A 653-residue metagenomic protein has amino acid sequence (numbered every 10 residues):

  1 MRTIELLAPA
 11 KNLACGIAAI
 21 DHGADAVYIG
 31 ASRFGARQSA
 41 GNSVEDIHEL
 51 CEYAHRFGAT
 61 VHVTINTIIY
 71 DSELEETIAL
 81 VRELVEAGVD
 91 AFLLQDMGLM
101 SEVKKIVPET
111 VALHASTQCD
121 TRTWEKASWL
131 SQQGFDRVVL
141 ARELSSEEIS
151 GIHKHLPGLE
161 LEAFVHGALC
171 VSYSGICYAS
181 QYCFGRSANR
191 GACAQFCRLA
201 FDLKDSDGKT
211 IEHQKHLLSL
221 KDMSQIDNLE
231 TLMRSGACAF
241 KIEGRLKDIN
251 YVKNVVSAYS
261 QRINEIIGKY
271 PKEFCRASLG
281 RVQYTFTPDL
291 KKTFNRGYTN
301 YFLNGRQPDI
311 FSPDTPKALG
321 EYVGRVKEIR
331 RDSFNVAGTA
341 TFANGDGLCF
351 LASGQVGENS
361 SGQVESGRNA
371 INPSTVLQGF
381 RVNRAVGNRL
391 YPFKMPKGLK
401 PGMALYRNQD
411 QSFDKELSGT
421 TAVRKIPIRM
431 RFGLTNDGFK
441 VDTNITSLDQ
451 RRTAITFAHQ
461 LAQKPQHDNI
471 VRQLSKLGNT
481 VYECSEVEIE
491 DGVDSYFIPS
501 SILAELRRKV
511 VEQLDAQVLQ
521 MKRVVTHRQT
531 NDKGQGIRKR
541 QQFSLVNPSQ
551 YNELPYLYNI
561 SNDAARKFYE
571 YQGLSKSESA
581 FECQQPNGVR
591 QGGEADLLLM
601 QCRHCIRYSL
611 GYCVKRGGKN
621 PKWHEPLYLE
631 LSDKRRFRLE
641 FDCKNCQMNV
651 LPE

Functional and structural regions predicted by a protein language model:
M1-H22, A26-A36, L50-C51, F57-T67 (+4 more regions): Surface-exposed amphipathic alpha-helical tracts and adjacent flexible/coil segments at the periphery of soluble enzymes
S39-H48: Aromatic- and glycine-enriched glycan-recognition loops and surfaces that form the carbohydrate-binding subsites
G98-L99: Alpha-helix capping/helix-boundary segments
K105-P108: Glycosyltransferases and closely related glycan-assembly transferases that use nucleotide-activated donors
R122-K126: Short, glycine/polar-rich helix-capping loops at beta-to-alpha or helix-loop-helix junctions that flank or form
